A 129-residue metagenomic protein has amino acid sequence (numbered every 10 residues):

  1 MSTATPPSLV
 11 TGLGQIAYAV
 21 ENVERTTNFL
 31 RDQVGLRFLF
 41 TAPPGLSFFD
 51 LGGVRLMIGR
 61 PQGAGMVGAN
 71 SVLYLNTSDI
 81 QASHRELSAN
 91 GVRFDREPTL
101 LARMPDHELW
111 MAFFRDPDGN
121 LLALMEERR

Functional and structural regions predicted by a protein language model:
M1-P7, G53, A102-P105: Amphipathic alpha-helical "stalk" segments
M1-R25, S71-L73, M125-R129: N-terminal beta-strand motif that seeds the catalytic metal site of vicinal oxygen chelate
T11, A17-L56: Core segments of cupin and vicinal oxygen chelate
I16, G59, H107, F113 (+1 more regions): Short beta->alpha transition motifs characteristic of CBS
E21-N22, G52-V54, Q62, T77-I80 (+2 more regions): Short loop segments at secondary-structure junctions
V23-E24, L73-L121: Vicinal oxygen chelate
R37-S71, L121-E126: Conserved short beta-strand elements that form part of the metal-binding/catalytic scaffold of enzyme active sites
